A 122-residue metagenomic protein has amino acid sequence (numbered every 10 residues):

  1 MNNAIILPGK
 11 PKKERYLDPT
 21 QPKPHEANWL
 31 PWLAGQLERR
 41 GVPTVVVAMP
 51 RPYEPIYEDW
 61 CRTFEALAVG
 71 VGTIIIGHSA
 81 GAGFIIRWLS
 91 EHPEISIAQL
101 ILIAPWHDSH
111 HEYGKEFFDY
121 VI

Functional and structural regions predicted by a protein language model:
M1-R40, T44: Short, surface-exposed "cap/lid" segments of acyl-processing enzymes
A27-W29, P50-V69: Alpha/beta-hydrolase active-site loop
G41-Y53: A short beta-strand-loop structural module common to alpha/beta enzyme folds
L67-V71, E94-I95: Glycine-rich phosphate-binding loop signature in dinucleotide/nucleotide-binding domains
I75-I76, L100: Conserved alpha/beta-hydrolase fold motif
I76-I86: Gly/Ala-rich beta-loop-alpha elbow adjacent to hydrolase catalytic centers
R87-Q99, D108: Conserved hydrolase catalytic core segment
Q99, P105-I122: The feature captures the conserved acid-bearing segment of alpha/beta-hydrolase catalytic domains
